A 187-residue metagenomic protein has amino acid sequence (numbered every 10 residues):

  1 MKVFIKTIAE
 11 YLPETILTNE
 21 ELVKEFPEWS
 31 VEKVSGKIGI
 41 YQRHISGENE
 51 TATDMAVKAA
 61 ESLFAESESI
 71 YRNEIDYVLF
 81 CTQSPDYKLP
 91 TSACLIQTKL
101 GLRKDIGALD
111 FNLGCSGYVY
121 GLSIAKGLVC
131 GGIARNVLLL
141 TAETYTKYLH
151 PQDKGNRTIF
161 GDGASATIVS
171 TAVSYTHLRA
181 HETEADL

Functional and structural regions predicted by a protein language model:
M1-D76: Conserved active-site "lid/cap" helical segment
L17, L89-T91, L149-D153: Short acidic, glycine/serine/threonine-rich loops at helix termini
K33-K37, Y41-T53, Q83-N136: Conserved catalytic cysteine-centered active-site region of acyl-thioester-dependent Claisen-condensing enzymes
E66-E74, L102-G107, V129-E143, A172: Structural signature of cysteine-dependent C-C bond-forming condensing enzymes
Y77-Q83: Short glycine-rich or small-residue beta-strand-to-loop segments that form or flank ligand, phosphate, metal/Fe-S
G132-A164: Flexible, glycine-rich active-site loops centered on histidine and acidic residues that chelate a metal or position
V169-Y175: Channel- or pocket-lining gating/hinge segments that regulate access to a cavity or pore
T176-T183: Conserved small/polar residues in nucleotide/adenosyl-binding loops
